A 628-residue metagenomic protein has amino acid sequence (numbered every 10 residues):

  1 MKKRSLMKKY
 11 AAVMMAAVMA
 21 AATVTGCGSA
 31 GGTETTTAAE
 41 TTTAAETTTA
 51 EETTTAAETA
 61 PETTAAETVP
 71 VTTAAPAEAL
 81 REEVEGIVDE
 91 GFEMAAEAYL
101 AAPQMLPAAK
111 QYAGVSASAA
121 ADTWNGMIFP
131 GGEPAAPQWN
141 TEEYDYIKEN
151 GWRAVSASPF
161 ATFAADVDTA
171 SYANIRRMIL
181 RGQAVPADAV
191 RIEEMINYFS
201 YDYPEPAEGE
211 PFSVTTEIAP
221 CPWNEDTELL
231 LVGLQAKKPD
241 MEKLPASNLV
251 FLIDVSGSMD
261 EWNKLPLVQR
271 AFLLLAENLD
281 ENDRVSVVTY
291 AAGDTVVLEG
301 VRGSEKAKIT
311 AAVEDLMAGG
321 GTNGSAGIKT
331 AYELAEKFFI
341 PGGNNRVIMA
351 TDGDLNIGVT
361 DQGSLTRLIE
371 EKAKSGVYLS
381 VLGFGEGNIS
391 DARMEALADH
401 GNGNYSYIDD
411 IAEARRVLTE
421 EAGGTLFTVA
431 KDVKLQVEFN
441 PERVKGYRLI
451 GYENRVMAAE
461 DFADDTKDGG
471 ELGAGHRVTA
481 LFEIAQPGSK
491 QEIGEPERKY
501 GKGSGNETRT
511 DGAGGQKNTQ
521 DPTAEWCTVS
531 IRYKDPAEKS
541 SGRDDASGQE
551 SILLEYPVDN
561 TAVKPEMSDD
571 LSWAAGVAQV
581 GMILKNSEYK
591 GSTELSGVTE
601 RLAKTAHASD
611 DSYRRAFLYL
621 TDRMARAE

Functional and structural regions predicted by a protein language model:
M1-M7: N-terminal secretory signal peptides that target proteins for export/translocation
M7-V18, S29: Sec-dependent N-terminal signal peptides
A22-G26: C-terminal motif of bacterial Sec signal peptides marking the signal peptidase cleavage site
G28, V214-D432, Q491-K517, A608 (+1 more regions): Exposed acidic/Ser/Thr-rich ligand/metal-binding surfaces
G28-T55, T59-T64: Short, low-complexity, disordered segments immediately C-terminal to signal peptides in bacterial exported proteins
G86, E93-Y99, P103-A120, N125 (+6 more regions): Long, acidic serine/threonine- and proline-rich intrinsically disordered regions
Y144-E228: Acidic/polar low-complexity segments with low predicted structural confidence
Y378, H400-D409, A414-T479: Polar, glycine-rich mid-to-C-terminal structural blocks that act as macromolecule-binding/assembly scaffolds
